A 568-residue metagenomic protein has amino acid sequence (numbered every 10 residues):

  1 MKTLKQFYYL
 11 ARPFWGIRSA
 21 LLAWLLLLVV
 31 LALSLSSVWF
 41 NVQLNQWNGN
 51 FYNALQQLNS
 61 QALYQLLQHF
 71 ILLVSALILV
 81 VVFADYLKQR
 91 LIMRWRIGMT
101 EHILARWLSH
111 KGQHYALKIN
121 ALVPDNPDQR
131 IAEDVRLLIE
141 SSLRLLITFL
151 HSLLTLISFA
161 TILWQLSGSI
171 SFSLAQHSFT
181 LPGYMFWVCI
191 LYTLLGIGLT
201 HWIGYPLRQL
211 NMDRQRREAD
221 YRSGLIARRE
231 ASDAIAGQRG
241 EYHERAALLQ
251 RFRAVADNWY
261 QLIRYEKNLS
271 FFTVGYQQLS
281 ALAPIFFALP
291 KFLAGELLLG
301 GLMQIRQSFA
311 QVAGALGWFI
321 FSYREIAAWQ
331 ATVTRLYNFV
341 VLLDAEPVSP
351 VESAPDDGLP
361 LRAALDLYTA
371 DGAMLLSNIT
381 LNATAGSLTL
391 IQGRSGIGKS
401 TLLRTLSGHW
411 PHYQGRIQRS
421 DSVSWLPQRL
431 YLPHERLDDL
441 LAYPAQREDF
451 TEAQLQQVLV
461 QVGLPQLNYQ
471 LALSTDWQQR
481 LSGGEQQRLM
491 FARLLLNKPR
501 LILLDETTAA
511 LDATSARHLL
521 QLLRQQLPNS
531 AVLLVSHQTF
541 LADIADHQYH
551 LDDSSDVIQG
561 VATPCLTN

Functional and structural regions predicted by a protein language model:
M1-N41, N50-F70, A84-K88, H114-L156 (+5 more regions): Membrane-integrated ABC transporters
A32, S36, T148-H177, G183-G204 (+1 more regions): A hydrophobic transmembrane-helix motif
V135-E140, L210-E230, A236-A283, E325-A328 (+2 more regions): An intracellular "coupling" helix at the cytosolic face of ABC transporter transmembrane type-1 domains
R208, A219, A236-G240, A246 (+3 more regions): Cytosolic ends of transmembrane helices, especially the final helix of ABC transmembrane type-1 domains
S407: Helix-to-loop junction immediately C-terminal to a conserved catalytic motif
L430-D476: Conserved "ABC signature" C-loop
D505, L511-D512, A516: ABC-family nucleotide-binding domains
